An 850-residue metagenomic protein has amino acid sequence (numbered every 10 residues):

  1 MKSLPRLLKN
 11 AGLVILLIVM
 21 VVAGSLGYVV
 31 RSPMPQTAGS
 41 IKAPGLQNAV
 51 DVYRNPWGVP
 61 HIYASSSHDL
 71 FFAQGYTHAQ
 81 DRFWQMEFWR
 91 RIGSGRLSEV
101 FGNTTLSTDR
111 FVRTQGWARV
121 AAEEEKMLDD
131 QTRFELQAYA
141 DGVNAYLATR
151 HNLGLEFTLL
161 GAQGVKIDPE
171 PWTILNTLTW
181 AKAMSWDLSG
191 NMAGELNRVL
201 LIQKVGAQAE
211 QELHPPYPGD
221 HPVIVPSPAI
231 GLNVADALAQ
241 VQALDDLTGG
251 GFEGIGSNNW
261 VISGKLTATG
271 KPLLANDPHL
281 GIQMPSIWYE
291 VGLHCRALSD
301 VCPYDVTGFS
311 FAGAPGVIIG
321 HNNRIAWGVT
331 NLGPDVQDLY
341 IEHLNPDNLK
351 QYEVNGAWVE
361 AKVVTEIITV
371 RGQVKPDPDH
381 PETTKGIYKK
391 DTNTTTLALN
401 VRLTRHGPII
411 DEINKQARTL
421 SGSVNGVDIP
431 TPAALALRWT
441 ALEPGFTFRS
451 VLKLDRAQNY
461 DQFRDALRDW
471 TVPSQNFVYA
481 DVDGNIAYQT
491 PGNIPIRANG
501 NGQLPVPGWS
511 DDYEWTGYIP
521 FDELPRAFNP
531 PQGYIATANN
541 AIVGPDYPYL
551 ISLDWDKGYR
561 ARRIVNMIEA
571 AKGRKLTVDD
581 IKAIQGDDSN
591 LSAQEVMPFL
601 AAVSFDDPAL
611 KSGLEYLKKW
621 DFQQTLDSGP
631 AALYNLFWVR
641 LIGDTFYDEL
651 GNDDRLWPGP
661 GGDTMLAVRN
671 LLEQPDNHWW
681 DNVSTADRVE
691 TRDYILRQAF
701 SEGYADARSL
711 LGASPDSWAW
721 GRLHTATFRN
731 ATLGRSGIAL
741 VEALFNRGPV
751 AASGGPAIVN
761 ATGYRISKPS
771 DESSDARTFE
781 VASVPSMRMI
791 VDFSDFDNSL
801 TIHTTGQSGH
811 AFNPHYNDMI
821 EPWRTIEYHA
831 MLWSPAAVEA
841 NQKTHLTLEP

Functional and structural regions predicted by a protein language model:
M1-M20: N-terminal Sec-pathway targeting helices
N10, A23-M284, L298, T307-G308 (+2 more regions): Substrate-recognition/specificity elements adjacent to catalytic centers across diverse enzyme folds
L70-A73, V120-R133, R438, F448-L454 (+6 more regions): Second-shell loop/turn segments in exported
G93, W117, T132-G142, M284 (+5 more regions): Stable alpha-helical elements in mature extracytoplasmic
C295-F309, A314-G316, G320-I325, V329-D512: Glycine- and hydrophobic-rich flexible loops that cap the catalytic core of alpha/beta enzyme folds
H406-V427, A433, D469-A571, Q623-L626 (+4 more regions): Hydrophobic alpha-helical segments
L550, D554-A570, R574-L610, L696-P850: Terminal end segments
F637-G721: Charged, long alpha-helical assembly modules
